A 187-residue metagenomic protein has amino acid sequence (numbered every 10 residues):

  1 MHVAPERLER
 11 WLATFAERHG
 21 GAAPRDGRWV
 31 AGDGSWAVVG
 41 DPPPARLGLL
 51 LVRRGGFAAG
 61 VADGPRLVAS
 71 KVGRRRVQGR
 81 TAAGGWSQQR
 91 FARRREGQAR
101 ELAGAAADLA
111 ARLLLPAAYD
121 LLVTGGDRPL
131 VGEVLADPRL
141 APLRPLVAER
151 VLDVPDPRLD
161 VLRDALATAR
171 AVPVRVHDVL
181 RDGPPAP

Functional and structural regions predicted by a protein language model:
M1-P187: Terminal alpha-helical anchor/extension segments at protein ends
